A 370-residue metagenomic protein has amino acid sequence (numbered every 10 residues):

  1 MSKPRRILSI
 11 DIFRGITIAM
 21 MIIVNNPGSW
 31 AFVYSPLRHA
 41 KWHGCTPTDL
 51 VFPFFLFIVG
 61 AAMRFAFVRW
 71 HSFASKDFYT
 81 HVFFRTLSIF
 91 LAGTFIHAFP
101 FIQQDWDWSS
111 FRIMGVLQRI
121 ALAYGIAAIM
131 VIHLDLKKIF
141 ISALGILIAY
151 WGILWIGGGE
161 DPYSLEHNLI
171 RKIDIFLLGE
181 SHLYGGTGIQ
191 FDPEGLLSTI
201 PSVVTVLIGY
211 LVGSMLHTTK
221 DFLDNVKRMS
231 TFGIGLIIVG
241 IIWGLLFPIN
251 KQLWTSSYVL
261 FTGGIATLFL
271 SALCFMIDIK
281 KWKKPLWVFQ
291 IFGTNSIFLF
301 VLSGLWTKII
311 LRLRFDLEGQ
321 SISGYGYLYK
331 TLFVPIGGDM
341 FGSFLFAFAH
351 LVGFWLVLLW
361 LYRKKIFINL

Functional and structural regions predicted by a protein language model:
M1-L370: Alpha-helical transmembrane segments and their immediate juxtamembrane cytosolic regions
